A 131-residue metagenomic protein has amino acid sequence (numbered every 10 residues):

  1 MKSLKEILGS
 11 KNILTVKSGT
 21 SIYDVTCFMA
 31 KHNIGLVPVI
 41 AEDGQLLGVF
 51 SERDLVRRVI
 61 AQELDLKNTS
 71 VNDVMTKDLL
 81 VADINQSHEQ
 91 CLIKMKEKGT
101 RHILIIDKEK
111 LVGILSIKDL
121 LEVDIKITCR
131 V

Functional and structural regions predicted by a protein language model:
M1-N12, S51-V81, N85-K96, V112-V131: Tandem CBS (Bateman) regulatory domains
K2-K11, T20-D24, P38-L46: Short charge-dense sequence patches
T15-N33, I40, V81-G99, I106 (+2 more regions): The conserved cystathionine-beta-synthase
T26-F28, E42-G44, Q62-D65, V74: Short hydrophobic/aromatic-rich motifs at helix boundaries and adjacent loops
M29-H32, V37-D54, M95, I103-K118: A glycine-centered beta-loop-beta connector
